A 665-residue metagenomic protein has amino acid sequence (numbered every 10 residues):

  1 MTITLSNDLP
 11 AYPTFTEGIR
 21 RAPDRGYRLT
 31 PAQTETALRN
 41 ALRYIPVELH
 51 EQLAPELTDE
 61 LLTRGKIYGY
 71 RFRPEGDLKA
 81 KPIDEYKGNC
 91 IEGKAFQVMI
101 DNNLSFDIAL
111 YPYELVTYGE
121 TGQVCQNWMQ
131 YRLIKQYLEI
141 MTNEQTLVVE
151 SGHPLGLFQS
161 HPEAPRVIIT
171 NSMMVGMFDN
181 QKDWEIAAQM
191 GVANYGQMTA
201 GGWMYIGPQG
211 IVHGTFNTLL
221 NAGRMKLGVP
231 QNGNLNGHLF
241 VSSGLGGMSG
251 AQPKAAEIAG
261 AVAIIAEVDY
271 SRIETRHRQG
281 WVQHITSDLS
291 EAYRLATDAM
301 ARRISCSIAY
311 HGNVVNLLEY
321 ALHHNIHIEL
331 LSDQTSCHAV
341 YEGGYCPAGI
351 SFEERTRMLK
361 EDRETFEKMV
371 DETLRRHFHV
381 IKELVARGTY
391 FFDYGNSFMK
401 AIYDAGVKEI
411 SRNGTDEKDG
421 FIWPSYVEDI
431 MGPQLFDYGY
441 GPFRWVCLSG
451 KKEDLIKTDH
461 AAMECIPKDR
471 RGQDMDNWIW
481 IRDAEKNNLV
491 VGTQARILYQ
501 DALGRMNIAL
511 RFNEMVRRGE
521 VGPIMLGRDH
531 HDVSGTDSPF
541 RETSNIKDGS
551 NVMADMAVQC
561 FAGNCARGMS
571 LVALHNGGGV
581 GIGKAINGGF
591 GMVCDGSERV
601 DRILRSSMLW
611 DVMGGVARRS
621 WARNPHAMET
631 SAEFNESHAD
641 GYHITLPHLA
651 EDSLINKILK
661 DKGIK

Functional and structural regions predicted by a protein language model:
M1-G214, L220, R224-L227, Q231 (+5 more regions): N-terminal ligand-binding/catalytic initiation module
D101-Y113, I186, V192-T199, N217 (+9 more regions): Catalytic cofactor-binding cores of redox enzymes
I140-Q145, G260-A261, H327-L330, E383-Y390 (+3 more regions): Structural alpha-beta junctions
T146-S151, I169-T170, S242, I265-A266 (+5 more regions): General beta-strand structural signal in soluble alpha/beta enzymes
Q197-L220, R224, N236-L239, L245-R303 (+6 more regions): Catalytic or ion-translocation cores adjacent to nucleophile or general acid/base/metal-coordination motifs in diverse
E257-A259, L322-H327, V407-S411, V516 (+2 more regions): Short, solvent-exposed amphipathic alpha-helical segments in soluble enzyme and RNA/protein-processing domains
S290-I508: Core active-site phosphate/anionic-ligand binding loop and the adjoining beta-turn-alpha structural block in enzyme
L295-I304, A309-H324, I328, H626-I664: C-terminal domain-closing interface element
